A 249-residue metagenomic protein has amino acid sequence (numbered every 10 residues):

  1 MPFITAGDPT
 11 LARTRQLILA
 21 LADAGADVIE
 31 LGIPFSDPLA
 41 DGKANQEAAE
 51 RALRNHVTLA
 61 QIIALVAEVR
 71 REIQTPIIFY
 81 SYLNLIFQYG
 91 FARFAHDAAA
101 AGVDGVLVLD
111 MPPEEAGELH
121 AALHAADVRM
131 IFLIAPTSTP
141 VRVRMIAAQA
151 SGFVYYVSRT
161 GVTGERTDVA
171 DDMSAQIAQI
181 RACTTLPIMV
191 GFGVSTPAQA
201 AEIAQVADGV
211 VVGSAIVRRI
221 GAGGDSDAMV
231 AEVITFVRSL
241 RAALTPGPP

Functional and structural regions predicted by a protein language model:
M1, E72-Y82, L123-L133, R181-F192 (+1 more regions): Short beta-strand/loop segments at the ligand-binding rim of alpha/beta enzyme cores
P2, L21, G32, A98 (+4 more regions): Conserved, mostly hydrophobic/aromatic
T5-D8, Y80-Y89, P112-P113, I134-S138 (+1 more regions): Glycine-rich beta-to-alpha transition loops that act as phosphate-gripper elements at the mouths of alpha/beta enzyme
L11, S36-E47, R54-A67, I86-R93 (+5 more regions): Active-site-adjacent beta->alpha loops and helix N-cap segments on the catalytic face of soluble alpha/beta enzymes
L11-A22, S138-A148, V190, V194-V210: Catalytic cores of alpha/beta
L17, A22-A24, V28, I33-F35 (+2 more regions): Active-site beta->alpha loop and helix N-cap motifs at the rims of alpha/beta catalytic domains
A26-S36, A101-L107, P112, V154-G164 (+2 more regions): Glycine-rich phosphate-binding active-site loops on the catalytic face of alpha/beta enzymes
I62, Q176-L186, S195-Q205, G209-P249: Alpha/beta catalytic cores of nucleotide-metabolism and tRNA/nucleoside-modifying enzymes
